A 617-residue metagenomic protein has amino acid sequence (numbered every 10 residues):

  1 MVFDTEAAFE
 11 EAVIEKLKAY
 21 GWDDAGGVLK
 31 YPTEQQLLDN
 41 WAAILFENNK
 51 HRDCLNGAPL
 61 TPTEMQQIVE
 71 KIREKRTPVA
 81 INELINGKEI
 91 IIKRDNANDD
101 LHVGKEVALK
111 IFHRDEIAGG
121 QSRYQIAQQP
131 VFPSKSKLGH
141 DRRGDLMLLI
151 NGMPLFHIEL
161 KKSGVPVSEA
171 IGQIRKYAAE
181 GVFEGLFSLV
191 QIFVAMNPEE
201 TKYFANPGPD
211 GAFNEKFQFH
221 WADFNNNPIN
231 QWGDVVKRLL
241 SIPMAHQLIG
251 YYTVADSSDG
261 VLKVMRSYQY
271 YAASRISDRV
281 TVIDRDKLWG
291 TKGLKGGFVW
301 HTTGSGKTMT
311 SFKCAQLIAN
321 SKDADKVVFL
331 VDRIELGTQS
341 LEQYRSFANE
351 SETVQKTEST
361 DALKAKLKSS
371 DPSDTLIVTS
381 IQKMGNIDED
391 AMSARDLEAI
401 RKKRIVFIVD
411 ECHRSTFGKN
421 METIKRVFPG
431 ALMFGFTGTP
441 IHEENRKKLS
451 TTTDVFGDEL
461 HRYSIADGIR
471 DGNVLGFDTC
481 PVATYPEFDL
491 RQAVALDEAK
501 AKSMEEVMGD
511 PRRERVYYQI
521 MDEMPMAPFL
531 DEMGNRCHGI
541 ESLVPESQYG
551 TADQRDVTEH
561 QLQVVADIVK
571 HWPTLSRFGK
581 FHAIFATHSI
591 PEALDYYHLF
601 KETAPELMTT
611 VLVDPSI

Functional and structural regions predicted by a protein language model:
M1-K326, E335, Q339-S351, P372 (+4 more regions): ATP-dependent helicase/translocase motor core
Y177-E180, R414-L432: Short, conserved "post-DEAD/DEAH" coupling segment immediately C-terminal to helicase motif II within the SF2/RecA-like
W300-H301, D325-R333, F581-S589: Conserved RecA-like ASCE P-loop NTPase motor core of nucleic-acid helicases/translocases
I334, K356-A365, I381-N386, H588-I590 (+1 more regions): Conserved helicase motor
T360-I377, E398-A399, I617: Conserved motor-coupling elements within RecA-like helicase/translocase cores
T375-V409, R414-T423: Conserved RecA-like ASCE ATPase "motif II neighborhood" in helicase/translocase motors
R446-K580, Y597-E602: Interdomain helical connector at the RecA1-RecA2 junction of SF1/SF2 helicase-like NTPases
I590-S616: Conserved helicase motor "Helicase C" RecA-like lobe of SF1/SF2 P-loop NTPases
